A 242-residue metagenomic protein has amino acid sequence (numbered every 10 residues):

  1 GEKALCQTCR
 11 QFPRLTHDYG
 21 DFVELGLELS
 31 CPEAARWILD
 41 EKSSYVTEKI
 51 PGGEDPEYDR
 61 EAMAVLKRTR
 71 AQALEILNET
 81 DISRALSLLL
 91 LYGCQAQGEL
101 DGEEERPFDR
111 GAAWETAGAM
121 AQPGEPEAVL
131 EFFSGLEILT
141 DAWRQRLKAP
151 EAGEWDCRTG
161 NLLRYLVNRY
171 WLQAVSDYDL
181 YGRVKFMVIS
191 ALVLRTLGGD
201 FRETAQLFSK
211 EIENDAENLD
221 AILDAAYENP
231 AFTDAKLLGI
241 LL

Functional and structural regions predicted by a protein language model:
G1-L39: Short Cys/His-based metal-binding microdomains
E2-K3, W37-L39, P51-E61, Y227-L241: Short, surface-exposed, charge-dense and proline/glycine-enriched linear segments
P13-G20, S44-E48, K236-L242: Hydrophobic transmembrane alpha-helix bundles
Y19, Y58-E61, V65, Y178-F186: Conserved aromatic-histidine-acidic binding/catalytic patches
P32-A112: Charged, amphipathic alpha-helical linkers/stalks
E75-L242: Hydrophobic, aromatic-lined core segments that form the binding pocket/scaffold for planar heteroaromatic ligands
